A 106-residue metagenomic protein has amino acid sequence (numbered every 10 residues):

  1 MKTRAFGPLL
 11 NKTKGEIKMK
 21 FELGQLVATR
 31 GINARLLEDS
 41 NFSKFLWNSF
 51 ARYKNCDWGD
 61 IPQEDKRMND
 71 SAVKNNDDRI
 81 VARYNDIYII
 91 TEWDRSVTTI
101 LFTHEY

Functional and structural regions predicted by a protein language model:
M1-P8, K12-M19, F102-Y106: Short intrinsically disordered terminal tails
T3-P8, A34, A82, E92: Hydrophobic transmembrane signal anchors and adjacent membrane-proximal interface regions, especially in viral
L10-V81: Compact soluble domain cores
A72-Y106: Short, compact, well-ordered microdomains
